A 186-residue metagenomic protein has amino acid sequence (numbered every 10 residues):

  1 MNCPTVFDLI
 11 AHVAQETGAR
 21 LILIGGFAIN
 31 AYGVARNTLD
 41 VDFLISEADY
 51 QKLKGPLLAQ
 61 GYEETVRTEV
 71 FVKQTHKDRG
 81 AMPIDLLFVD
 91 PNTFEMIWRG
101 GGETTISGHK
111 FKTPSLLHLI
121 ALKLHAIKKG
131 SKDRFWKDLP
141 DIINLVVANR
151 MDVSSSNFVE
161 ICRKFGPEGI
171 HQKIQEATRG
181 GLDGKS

Functional and structural regions predicted by a protein language model:
M1-S186: Compositionally biased terminal segments of proteins
